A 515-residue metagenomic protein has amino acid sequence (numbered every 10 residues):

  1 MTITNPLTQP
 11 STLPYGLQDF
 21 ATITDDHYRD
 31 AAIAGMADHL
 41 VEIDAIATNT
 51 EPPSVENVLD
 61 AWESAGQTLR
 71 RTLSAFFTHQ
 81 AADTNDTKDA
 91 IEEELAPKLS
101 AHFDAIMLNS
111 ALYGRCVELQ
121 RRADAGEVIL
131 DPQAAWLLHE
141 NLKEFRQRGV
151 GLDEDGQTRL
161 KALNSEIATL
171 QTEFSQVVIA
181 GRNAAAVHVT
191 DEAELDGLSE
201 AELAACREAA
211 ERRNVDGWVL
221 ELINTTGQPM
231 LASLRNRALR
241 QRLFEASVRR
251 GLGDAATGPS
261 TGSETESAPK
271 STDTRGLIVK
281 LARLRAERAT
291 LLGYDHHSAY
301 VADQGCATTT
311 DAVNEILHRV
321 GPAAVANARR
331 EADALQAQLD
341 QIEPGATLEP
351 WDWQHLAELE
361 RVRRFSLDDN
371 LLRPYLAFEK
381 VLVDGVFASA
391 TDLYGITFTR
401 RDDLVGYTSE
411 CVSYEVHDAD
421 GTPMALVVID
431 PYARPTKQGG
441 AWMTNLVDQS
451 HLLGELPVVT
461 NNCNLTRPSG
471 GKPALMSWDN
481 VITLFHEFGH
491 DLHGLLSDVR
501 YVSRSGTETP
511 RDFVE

Functional and structural regions predicted by a protein language model:
T2-L198: N-terminal helix-rich structural modules
T12-H27, F76-L95, L119-A162, E221-G258 (+5 more regions): Short His/Asp/Glu-rich catalytic/ion-coordination signatures at enzyme active sites or charged loops
Q133, L137-L138, T169, Q176 (+3 more regions): Active-site-proximal, well-structured secondary-structure segments within enzyme catalytic domains
V248, Y432, T466-S469, G489 (+1 more regions): Hydrophobic alpha-helix feature that most strongly marks membrane-spanning transmembrane helices and their immediate
G293, A390, R467, L475-L495: Active-site recognition of the HExxH zinc-binding catalytic motif
L372-F378, S469-S477, R504-S505: Active-site rim elements
G395-R401, H493, V499-R504: Acidic/polar loop patches that form or flank catalytic/metal-binding clefts of enzymes that bind anionic ligands
S497-E515: Acidic/histidine-rich catalytic neighborhood
